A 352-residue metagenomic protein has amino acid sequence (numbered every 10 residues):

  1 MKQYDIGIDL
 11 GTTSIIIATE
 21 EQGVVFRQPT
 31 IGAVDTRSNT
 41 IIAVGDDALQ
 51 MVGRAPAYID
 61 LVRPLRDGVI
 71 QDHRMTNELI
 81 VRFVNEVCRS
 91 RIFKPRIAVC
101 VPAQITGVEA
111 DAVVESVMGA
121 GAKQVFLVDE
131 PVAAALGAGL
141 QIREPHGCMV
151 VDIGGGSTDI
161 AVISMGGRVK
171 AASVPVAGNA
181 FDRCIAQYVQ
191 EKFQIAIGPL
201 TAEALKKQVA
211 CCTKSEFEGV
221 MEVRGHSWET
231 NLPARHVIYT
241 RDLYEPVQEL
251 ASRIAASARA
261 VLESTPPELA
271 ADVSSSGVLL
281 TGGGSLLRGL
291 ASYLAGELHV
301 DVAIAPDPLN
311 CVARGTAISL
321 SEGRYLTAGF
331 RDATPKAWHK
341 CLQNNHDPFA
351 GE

Functional and structural regions predicted by a protein language model:
M1-I153, A161-V278, S285-V312, A317-E352: Nucleotide/phosphate-binding catalytic cleft detector across ATP-hydrolyzing and phosphate-transferring enzymes
